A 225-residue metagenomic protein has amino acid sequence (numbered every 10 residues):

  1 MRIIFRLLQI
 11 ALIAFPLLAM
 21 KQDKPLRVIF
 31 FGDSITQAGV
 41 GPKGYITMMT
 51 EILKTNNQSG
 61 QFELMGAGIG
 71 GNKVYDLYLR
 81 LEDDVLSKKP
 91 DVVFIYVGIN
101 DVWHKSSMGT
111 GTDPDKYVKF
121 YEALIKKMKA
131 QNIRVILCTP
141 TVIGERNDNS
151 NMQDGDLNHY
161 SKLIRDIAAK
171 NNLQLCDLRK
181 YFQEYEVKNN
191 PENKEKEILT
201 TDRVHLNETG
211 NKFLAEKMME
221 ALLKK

Functional and structural regions predicted by a protein language model:
M1-P25: Bacterial Sec-dependent signal peptides at the C-terminal "C-region" and cleavage site
R2, D23, M48-G60, D76-K225: Alpha-helical cap/lid subdomain in secreted, periplasmic, or secretory-pathway luminal O-acyl-processing enzymes
K24-R27, E63-M65: Envelope-exposed proteins and targeting segments
L26-G41, G70-K73, V102: Catalytic nucleophile-elbow at a beta strand-turn-alpha helix junction centered on a G-D-S/GDSL motif, marking
F30-F31, G66, L137, T200: A structural signal for the hydrophobic beta-strands that form the central parallel beta-sheet of Rossmann-like
Q37, M65-G68, L137, H205: Short catalytic-loop micro-motif centered on adjacent basic/acidic residues
K43-I46: N-terminal carbohydrate-binding/catalytic regions of secreted carbohydrate-active enzymes
N57-K73: A short beta-strand-loop structural module common to alpha/beta enzyme folds
